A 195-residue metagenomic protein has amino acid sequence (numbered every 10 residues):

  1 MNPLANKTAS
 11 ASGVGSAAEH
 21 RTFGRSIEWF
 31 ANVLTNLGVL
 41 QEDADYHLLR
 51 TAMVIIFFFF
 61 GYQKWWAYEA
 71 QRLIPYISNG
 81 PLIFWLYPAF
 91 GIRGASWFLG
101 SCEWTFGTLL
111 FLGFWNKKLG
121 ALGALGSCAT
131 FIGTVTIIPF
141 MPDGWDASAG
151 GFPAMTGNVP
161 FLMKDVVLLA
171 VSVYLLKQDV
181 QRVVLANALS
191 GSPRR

Functional and structural regions predicted by a protein language model:
N2-R195: Membrane-interface extramembranous regions
